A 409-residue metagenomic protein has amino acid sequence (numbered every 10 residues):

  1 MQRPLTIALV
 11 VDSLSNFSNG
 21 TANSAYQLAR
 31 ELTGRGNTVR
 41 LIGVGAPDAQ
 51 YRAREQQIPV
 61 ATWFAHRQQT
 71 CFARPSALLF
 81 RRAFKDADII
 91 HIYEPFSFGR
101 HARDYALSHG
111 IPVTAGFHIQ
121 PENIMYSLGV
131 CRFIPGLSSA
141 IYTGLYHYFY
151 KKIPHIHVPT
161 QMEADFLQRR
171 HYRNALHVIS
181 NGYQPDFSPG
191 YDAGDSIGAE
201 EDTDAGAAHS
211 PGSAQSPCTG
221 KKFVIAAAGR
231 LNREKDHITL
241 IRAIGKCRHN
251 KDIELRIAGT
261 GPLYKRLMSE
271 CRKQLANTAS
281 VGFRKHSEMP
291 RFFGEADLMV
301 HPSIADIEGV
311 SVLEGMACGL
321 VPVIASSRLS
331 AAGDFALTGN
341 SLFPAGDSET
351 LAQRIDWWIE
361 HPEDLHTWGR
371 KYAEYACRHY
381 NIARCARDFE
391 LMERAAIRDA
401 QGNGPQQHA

Functional and structural regions predicted by a protein language model:
G43, G136-A205, H209-P211: Donor nucleotide-sugar binding/catalytic pocket of nucleotide-sugar-dependent glycosyltransferases
F84, Y150, F283-R284, R291-A296: Short alpha-helical donor nucleotide-sugar binding micro-motif in glycosyltransferases
P95, I304: Aromatic "clamp/platform" in nucleotide-sugar-dependent glycosyltransferases that forms part of the donor/acceptor
G198-D202, A208-H209, Q215-G245, R256: Conserved donor-binding/catalytic core segment of Leloir-type glycosyltransferases
K265-R284: Nucleotide-activated donor-binding/catalytic signature segment of Leloir-type glycosyltransferases, i.e., the conserved
V321-A325: Short hydrophobic beta-strand element within catalytic cores of glycosyltransferases and related nucleotide-activated
L337-E349, W357-P362: Conserved acidic donor-binding segment of nucleotide-sugar-dependent glycosyltransferases
E360-A395: A charged, aromatic-enriched C-terminal amphipathic alpha-helix characteristic of glycosyltransferases across folds
